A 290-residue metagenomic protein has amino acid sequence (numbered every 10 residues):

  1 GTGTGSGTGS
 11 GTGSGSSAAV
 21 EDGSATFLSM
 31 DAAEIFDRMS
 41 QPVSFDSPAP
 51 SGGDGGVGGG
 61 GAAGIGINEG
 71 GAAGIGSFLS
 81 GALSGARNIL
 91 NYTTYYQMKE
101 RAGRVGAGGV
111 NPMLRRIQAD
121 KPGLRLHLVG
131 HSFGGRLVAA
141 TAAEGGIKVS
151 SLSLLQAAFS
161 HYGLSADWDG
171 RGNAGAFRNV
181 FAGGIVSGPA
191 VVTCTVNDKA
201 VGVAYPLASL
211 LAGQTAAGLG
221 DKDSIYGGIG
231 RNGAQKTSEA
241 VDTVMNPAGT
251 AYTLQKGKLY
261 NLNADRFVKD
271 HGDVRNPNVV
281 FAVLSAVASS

Functional and structural regions predicted by a protein language model:
T2-S14, V57-A62: Compositionally biased, intrinsically disordered low-complexity segments enriched for polar/charged residues
G3, G11-F36: Disordered regulatory segments flanking catalytic cores
A25, S29-A32, R38-R125, T141-S290: Lipolytic serine-hydrolase domain surface
V129-G134, V138: Gly/Ala-rich beta-loop-alpha elbow adjacent to hydrolase catalytic centers
